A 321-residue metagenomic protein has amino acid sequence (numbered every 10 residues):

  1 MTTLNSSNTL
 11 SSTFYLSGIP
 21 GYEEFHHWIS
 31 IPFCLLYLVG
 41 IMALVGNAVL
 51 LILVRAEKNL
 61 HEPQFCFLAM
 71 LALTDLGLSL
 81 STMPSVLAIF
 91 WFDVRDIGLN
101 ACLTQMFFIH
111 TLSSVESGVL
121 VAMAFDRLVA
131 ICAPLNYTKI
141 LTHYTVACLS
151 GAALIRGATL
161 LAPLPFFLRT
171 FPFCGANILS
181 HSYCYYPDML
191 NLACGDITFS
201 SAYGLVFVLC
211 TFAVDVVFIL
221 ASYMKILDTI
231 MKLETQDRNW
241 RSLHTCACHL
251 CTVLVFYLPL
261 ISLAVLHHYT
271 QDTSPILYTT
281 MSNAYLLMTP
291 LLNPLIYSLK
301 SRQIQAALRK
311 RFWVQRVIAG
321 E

Functional and structural regions predicted by a protein language model:
M1-E321: Transmembrane helical core of 7TM receptor-like proteins
